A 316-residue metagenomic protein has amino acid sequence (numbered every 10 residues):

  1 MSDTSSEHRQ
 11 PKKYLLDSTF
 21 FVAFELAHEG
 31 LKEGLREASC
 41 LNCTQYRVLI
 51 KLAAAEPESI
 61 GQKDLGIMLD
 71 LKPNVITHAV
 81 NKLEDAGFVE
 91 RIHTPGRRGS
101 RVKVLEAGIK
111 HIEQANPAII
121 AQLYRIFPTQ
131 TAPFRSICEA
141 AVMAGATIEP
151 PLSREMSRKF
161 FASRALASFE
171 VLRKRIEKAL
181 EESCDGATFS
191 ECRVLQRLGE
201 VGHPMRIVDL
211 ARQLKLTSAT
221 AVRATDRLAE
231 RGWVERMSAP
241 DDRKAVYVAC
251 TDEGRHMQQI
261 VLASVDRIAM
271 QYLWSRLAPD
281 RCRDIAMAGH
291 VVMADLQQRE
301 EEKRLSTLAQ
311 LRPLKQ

Functional and structural regions predicted by a protein language model:
M1-S39, A86, K110, R135-D185: N-terminal leader segment of winged-helix/HTH proteins
L16, T44-Y46, A107, F161 (+5 more regions): N-terminal positioning helix adjacent to the helix-turn-helix/winged-helix DNA-binding module
G30-K72, E177-T217: N-terminal helix-turn-helix DNA-binding core of bacterial DNA-binding proteins
A79-K82, T220, A224: Residues within the DNA-recognition helix of helix-turn-helix
N81-R135, R227-R283: Charged, amphipathic alpha-helical coiled-coil/dimerization segments
K110-R164, A263-Q316: Terminal interaction helix/tail motif
V194-L195, R212, T220, R227-L228 (+1 more regions): Intrinsically disordered, low-complexity segments enriched in Gly and acidic/Ser/Thr residues that form flexible
